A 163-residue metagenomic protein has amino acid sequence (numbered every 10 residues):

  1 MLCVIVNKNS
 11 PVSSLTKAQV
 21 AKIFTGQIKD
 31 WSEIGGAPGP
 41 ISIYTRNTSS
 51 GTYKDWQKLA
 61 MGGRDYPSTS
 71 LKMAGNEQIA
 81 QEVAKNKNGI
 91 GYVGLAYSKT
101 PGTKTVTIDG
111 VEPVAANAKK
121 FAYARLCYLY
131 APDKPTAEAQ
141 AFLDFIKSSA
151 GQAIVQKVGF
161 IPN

Functional and structural regions predicted by a protein language model:
M1-N163: Exported/periplasmic ABC-transporter solute-binding proteins
